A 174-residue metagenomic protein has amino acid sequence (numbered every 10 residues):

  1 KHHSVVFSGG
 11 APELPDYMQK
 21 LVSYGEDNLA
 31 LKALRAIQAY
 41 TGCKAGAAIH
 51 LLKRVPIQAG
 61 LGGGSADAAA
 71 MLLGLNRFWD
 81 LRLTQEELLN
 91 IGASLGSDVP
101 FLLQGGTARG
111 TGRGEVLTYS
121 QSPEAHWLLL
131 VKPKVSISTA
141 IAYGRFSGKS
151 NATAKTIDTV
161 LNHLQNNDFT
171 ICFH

Functional and structural regions predicted by a protein language model:
K1-A59, R77, L81-E86, P123-E124 (+1 more regions): ATP-binding N-lobe of GHMP and related small-molecule kinases
G10-E13, A69, C172-F173: A short alpha-helix capping/helix-coil boundary motif
A39-G42, A93, S97, S147-N151 (+1 more regions): Generic secondary-structure signature for well-ordered alpha-helical cores
C43-E115: Gly/Ser-rich oxyanion-binding loop with an adjacent helix/lid that shapes the negatively charged ligand pocket
Q104, A108-H174: Conserved, helical-rich catalytic subdomain that frames metal- and/or nucleotide-binding sites in enzyme alpha/beta
